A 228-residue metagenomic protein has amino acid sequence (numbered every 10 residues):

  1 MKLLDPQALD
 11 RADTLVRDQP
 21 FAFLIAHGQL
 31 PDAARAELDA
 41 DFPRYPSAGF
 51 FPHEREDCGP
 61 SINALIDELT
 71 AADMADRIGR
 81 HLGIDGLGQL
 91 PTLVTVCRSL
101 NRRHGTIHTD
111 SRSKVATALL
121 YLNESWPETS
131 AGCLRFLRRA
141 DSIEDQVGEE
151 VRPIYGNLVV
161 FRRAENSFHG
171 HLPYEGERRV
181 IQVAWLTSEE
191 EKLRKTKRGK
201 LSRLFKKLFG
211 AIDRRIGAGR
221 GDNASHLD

Functional and structural regions predicted by a protein language model:
K2-I84: Non-heme Fe(II)/2-oxoglutarate
D32, P127-E128: Short helix-loop capping/hinge motifs at secondary-structure junctions, enriched in acidic/polar residues
S61-D67, H104-G105, Q146-G148, F168-H169: Active-site rim elements
D85-T95: A short coil-to-beta-strand element that immediately follows conserved catalytic motifs
G86-G88, I107-S111, W126: Short, conserved, surface-exposed binding loops centered on an aromatic residue
V96-D110: Conserved short histidine dyad/triad with adjacent acidic residue
R112, S130-D228: Catalytic core of Fe(II)/2-oxoglutarate
A116-E124: Acidic, metal-ligating active-site segments
